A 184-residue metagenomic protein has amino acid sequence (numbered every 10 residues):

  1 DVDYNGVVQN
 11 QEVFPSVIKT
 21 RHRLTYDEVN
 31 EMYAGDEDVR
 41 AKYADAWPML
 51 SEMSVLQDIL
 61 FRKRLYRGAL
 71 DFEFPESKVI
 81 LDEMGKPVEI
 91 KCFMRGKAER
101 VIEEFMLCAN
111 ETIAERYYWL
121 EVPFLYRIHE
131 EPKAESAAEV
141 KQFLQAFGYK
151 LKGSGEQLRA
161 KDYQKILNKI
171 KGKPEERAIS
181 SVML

Functional and structural regions predicted by a protein language model:
D1-L184: Electropositive polyanion-binding surfaces
